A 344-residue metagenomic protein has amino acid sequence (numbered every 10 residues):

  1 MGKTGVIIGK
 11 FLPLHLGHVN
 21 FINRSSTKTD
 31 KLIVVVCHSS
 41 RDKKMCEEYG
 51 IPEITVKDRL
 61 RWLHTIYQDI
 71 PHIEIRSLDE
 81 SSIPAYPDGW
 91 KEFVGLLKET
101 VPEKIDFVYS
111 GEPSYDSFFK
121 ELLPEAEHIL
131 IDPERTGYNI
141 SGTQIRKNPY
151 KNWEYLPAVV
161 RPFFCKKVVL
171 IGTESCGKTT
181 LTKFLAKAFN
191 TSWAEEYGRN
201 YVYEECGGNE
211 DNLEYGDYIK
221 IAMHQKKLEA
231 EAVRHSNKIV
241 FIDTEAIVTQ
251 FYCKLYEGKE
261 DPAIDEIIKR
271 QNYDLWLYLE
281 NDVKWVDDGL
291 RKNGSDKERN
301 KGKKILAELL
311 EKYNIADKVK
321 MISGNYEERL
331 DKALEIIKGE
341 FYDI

Functional and structural regions predicted by a protein language model:
M1-K166: Nucleotidyltransferase catalytic core that binds NTPs
G50-D69, D211-K238: Short, structured active-site "lid" loops
I145, Y256-N325: A glycine- and Lys/Arg-enriched "phosphate-lid" helix/loop adjacent to the NTP-binding pocket of small-molecule kinases
L170: Hydrophobic anchor at the beta1->P-loop junction of P-loop NTPases
E174: The conserved Walker
G177: Conserved glycine(s) of the Walker
K183, K187-A230: Conserved substrate/cofactor phosphate-moiety recognition/catalytic segment in nucleotide-dependent phosphotransferases
K220-Q271: Glycine-rich phosphate-binding loop used to anchor ATP phosphates in small-molecule kinases, encompassing both
